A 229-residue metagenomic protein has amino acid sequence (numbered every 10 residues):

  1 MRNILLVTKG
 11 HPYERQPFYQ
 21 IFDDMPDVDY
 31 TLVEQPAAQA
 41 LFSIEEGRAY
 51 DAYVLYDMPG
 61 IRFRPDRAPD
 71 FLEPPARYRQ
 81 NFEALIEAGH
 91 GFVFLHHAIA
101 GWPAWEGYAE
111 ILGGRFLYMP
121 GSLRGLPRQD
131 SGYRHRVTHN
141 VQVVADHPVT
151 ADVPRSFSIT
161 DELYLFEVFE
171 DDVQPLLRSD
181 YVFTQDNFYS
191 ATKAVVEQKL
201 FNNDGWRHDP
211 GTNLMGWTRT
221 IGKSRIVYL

Functional and structural regions predicted by a protein language model:
M1-A52, P59: Aromatic-Pro/Gly-enriched surface loop or interdomain linker that acts as a lid/target-recognition segment
M1-R2, T220-V227: Beta-strand-turn-beta hairpins that frame and shape the catalytic cleft of phosphate-ester-processing enzymes
R2, L95-A191: An acidic, glycine-rich "communication" segment
V7-T8, L95, L229: Short hydrophobic segments within beta-strands
H11-P12, A37-A38, P59-R62, A98-W102 (+1 more regions): Solvent-exposed loop/turn segments at secondary-structure junctions within structured extracellular/periplasmic domains
G47-W105, K223: Short alpha-beta junction capping motif
E162-L165, G205, G211-T220: Short, surface-exposed beta-strand/loop micro-motifs that present aromatic residues
N187-H208: Short, surface-exposed loop/helix-turn segments at secondary-structure junctions that function as lids/hinges flanking
